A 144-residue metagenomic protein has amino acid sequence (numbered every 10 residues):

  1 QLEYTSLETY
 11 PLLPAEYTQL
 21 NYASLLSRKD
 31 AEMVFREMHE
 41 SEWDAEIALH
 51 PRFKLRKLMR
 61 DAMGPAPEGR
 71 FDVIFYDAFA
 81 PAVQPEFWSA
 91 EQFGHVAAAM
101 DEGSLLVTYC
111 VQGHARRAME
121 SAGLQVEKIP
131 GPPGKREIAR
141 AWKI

Functional and structural regions predicted by a protein language model:
E3-E8: Conserved SAM-binding motif I beta-strand of class I
L12-P14: Short alpha-helix immediately C-terminal to the canonical SAM-binding loop
E16-E68: S-adenosyl-L-methionine
D72-F87: A short SAM/SAH-binding and catalytic strip from SAM-dependent methyltransferases
V73-F75, E102-C110: Conserved beta-strand signature within the Rossmann-like core of class I S-adenosyl-L-methionine
E86-E102: A short glycine-rich, Lys/Arg-flanked "PGG" loop and its adjoining helix->strand segment in the class I
Q112-I144: Class I S-adenosyl-L-methionine
